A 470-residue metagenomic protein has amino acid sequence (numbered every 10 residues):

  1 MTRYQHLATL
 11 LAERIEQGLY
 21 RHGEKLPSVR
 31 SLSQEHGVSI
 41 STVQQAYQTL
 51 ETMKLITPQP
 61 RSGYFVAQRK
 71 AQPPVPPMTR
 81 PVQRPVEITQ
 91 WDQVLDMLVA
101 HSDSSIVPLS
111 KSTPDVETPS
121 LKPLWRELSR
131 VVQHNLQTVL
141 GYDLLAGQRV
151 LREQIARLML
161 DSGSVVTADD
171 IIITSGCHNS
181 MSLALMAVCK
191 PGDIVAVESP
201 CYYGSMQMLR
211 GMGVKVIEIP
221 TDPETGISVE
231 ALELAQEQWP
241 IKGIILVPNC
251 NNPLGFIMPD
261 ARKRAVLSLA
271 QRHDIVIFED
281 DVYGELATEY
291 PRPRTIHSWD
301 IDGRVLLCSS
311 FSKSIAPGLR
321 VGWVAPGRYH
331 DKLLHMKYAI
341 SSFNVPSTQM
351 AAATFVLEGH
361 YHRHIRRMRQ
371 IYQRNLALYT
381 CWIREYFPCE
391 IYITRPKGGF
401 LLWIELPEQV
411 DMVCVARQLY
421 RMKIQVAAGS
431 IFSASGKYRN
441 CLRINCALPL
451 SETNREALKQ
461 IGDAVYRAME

Functional and structural regions predicted by a protein language model:
M1-R130, L334, Y338-V345, R366 (+10 more regions): N-terminal basic, amphipathic alpha-helical segments
A8, A12, S182, M186 (+5 more regions): Amphipathic, non-transmembrane alpha-helical secondary structure
T57-P58, V166, V426: Short beta-strand "wing" residues that participate in macromolecule-binding interfaces
Q133-H273, F278, G284-L286, P291-D300 (+2 more regions): Conserved core of the PLP fold type I
R292, K437-C441: A short, glycine/Asx- and small/polar-enriched loop/turn that sits immediately N-terminal to a beta-strand
V305-E385, Y392-T394: PLP-dependent aminotransferase class I/II
F432-G436: AMP-binding (ANL) adenylation modules
